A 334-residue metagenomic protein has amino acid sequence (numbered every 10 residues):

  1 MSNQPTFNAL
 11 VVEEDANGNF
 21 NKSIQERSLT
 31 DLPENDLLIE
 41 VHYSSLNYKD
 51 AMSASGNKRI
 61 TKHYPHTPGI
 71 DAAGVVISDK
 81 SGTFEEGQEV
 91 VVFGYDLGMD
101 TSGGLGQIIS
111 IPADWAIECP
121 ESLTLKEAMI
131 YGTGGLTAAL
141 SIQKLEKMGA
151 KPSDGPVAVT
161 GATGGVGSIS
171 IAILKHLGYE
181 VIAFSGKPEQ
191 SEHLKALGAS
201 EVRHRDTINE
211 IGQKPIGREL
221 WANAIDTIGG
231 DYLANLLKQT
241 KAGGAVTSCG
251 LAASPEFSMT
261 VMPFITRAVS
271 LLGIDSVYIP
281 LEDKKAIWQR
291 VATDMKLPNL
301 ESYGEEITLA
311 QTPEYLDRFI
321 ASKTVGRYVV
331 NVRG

Functional and structural regions predicted by a protein language model:
P5, E282-G334: C-terminal hydrophobic helical "lid"/dimerization subdomain of Rossmann-like NAD(P)H-dependent oxidoreductases
T30-S45, N57-L97: Glycine-rich beta-strand-centered segment in the early N-terminal region that forms part of a ligand/cofactor-binding
Q88-E89, I108, P156, H176 (+1 more regions): Residue-level marker of beta-strand positions
G94-A158: NAD(P)H dinucleotide-binding glycine-rich loop of Rossmann-like/cofactor-binding domains, especially the beta1-alpha1
D100, D231-L297, V332-G334: Glycine-rich phosphate-binding loop and adjacent beta-alpha segment of Rossmann(oid) nucleotide-cofactor-binding
G132-R205: Mid-domain Rossmann-like dinucleotide-binding core that forms the NAD(H)/NADP(H) cofactor-binding site
I208-E219: Short amphipathic alpha-helix with an adjacent loop that forms part of the alpha/beta core around
A222-I225, T247: N-terminal Rossmann-like NAD(P) cofactor-binding module of classical short-chain dehydrogenase/reductase
